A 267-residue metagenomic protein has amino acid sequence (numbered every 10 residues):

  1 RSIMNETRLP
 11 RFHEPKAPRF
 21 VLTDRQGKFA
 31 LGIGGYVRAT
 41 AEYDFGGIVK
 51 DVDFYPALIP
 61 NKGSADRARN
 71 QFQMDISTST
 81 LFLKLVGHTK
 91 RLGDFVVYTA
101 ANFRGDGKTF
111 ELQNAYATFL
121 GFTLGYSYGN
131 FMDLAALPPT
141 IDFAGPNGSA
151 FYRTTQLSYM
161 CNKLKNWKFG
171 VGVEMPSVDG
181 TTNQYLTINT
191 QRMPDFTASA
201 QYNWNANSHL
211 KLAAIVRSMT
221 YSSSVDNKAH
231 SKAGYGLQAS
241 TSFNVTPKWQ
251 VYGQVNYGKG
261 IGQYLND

Functional and structural regions predicted by a protein language model:
R1-R11: Cleavable N-terminal export/targeting peptides
R8-L9, F110, P146, T187 (+1 more regions): Intrinsically disordered, low-complexity segments enriched in polar/charged residues with Gly/Pro, especially when
P10-F20: Short linear interaction motifs
P15-K16, N61-K62, P139-T140, A233: General secondary-structure edge motif
T23-D53, G63-D179, R192, T197 (+3 more regions): Outer membrane beta-barrel
P56-K62, D179-Q191, T220-A229, Q263-D267: Solvent-exposed loop segments that connect transmembrane elements
N203-D267: Detector for outer-membrane/organellar transmembrane beta-barrel domains, recognizing the amphipathic beta-strand
